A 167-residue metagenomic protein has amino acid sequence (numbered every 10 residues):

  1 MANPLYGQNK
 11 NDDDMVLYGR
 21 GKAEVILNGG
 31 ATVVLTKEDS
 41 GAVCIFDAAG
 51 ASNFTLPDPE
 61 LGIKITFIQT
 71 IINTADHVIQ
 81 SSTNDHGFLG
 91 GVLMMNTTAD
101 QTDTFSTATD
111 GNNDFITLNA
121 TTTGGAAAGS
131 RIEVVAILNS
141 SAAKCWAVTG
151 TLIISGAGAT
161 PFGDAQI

Functional and structural regions predicted by a protein language model:
A2-D110, N139-I167: Exposed extracellular interaction/assembly regions and N-terminal maturation sites
T102-S130: Structured beta-strand segments within beta-sheet-rich domains
